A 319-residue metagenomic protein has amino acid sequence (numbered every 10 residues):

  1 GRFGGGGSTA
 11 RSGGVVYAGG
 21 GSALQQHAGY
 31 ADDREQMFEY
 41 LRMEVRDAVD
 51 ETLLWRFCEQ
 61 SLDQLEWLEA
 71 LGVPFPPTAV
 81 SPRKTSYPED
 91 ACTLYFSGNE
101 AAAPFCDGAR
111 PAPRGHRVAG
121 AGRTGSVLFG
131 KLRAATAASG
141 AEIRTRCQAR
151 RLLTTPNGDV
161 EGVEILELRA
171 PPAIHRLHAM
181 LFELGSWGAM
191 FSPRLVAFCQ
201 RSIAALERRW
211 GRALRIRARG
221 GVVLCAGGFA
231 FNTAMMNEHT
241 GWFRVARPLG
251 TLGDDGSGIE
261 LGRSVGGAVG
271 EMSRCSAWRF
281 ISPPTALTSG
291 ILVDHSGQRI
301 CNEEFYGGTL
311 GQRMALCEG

Functional and structural regions predicted by a protein language model:
G1-G13: Glycine-rich FAD pyrophosphate-binding loop
T9, A48-L53, W67-T85, A268-C275 (+1 more regions): A short alpha-helix-loop-beta-strand transition element characteristic of N-terminal alpha/beta dinucleotide-binding
V16, V160, R299-I300: Hydrophobic "anchor" residues
V16-F57, E69: Glycine-rich active-site loop/strand segments that organize a redox cofactor
G20, E167, A226-G227: Glycine-rich, N-terminal phosphate-binding loop of Rossmann-like dinucleotide-binding domains
R56-R212, T233-A234: Conserved redox-cofactor binding core of oxidoreductases
P171-F280: Glycine-rich loop(s) and the adjacent beta-strand/alpha-helix scaffold that form part
I259, A268-G319: An anion/pyrophosphate-binding glycine-rich loop and adjacent beta-alpha core in soluble alpha-beta enzymes
